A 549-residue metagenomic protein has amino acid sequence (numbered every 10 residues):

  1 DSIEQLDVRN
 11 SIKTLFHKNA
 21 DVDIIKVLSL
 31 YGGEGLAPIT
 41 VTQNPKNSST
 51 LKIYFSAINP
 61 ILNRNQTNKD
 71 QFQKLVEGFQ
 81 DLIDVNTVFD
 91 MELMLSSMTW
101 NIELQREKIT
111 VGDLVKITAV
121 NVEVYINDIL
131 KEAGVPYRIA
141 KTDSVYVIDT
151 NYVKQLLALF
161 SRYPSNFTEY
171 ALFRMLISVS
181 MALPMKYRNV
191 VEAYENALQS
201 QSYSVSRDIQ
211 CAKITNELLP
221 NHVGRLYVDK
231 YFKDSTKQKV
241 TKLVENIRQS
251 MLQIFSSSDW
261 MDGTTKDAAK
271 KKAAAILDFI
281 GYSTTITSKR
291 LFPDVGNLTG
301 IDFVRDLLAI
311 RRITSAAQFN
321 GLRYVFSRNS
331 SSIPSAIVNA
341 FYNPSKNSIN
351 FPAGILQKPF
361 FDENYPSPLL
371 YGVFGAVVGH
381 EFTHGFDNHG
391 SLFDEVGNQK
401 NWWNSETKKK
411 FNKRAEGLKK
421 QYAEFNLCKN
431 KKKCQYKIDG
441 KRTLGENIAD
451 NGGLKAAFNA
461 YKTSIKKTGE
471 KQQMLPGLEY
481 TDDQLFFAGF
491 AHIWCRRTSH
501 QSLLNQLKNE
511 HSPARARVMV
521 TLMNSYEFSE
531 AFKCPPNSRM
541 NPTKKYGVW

Functional and structural regions predicted by a protein language model:
D1-V145, T168-F173, R207, H222-G224: Non-catalytic, conformational "gating/processing" segments within enzyme and secreted inhibitor domains
P60-R64, S178-N189: Short, surface-exposed beta-strand/loop "edge" segments at domain boundaries and coil↔beta transitions
V85, M94-M98, I102, K108-T142 (+7 more regions): Intrinsically disordered, low-complexity linker/terminal regions across diverse proteins
P164-M181: Aromatic-patch recognition
